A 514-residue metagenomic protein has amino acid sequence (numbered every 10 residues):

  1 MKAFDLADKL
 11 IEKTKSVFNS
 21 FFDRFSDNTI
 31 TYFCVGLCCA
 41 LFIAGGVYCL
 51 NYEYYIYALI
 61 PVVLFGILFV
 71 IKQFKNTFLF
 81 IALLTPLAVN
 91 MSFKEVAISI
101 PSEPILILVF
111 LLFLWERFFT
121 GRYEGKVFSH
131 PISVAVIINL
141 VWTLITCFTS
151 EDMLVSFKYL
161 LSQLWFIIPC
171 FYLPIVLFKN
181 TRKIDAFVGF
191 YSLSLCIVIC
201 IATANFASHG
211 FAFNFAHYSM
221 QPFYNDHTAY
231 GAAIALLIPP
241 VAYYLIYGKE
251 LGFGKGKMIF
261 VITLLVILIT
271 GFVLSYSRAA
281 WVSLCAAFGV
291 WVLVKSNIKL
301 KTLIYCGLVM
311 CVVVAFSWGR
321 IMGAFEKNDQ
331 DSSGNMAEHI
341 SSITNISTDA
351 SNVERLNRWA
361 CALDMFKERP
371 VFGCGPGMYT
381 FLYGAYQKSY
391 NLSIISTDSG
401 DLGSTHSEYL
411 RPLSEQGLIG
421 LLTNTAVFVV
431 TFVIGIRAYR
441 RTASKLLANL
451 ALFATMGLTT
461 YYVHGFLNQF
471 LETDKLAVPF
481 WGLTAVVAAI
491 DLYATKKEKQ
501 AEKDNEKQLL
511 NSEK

Functional and structural regions predicted by a protein language model:
M1-L144, V155, K179-G189, L245-I259 (+3 more regions): Transmembrane signal-anchor hairpin modules in multi-pass inner-membrane enzymes, especially those that act on
K2-D5, K9, F21-T29, C34-G45 (+15 more regions): Alpha-helical transmembrane segments of multi-pass inner-membrane proteins
L50, F93-V96, F148-K158, V273-L274 (+1 more regions): Membrane-interface helix caps and helix-loop-helix hairpins in membrane proteins
Y52-I56, V96-I105, K158-S162, F223-L237 (+4 more regions): Membrane-interface micro-motifs in multi-pass membrane enzymes
L83-K94, Y409-Q416, A448-A489: Membrane helix-loop boundary segments at the extracytoplasmic
N214-A216, Q221, N345-A360, E368 (+1 more regions): Long extracytoplasmic/lumenal interhelical loops at the membrane interface of multi-pass membrane proteins
F260-V266, G403-S407, G435-L467: Loop-to-helix entry and N-terminal half of a specific, functionally important transmembrane alpha helix in multi-pass
L418-V430: Hydrophobic alpha-helical transmembrane segments
